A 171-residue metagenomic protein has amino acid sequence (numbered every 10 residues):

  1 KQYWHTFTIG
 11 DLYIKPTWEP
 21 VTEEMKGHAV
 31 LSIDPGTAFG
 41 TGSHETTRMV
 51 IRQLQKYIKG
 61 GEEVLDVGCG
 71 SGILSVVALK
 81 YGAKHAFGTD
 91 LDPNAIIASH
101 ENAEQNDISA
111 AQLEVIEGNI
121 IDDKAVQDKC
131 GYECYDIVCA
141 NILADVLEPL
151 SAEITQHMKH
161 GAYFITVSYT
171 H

Functional and structural regions predicted by a protein language model:
K1-G40: Non-catalytic substrate-recognition/targeting regions of SAM-dependent transferases
T37, T41-I120: Conserved SAM/SAH cofactor-binding pocket of Class I
A83, H160-A162: A short helix->loop->beta-strand "cap" motif at the edges of active sites that frequently abuts
V126-I137: A short acidic, Gly/Pro-enriched loop at the edge of an enzyme's catalytic core that lines a small-molecule cofactor
I137-E148: A short SAM/SAH-binding and catalytic strip from SAM-dependent methyltransferases
S151-H160: A short glycine-rich, Lys/Arg-flanked "PGG" loop and its adjoining helix->strand segment in the class I
T170-H171: Conserved small/polar residues in nucleotide/adenosyl-binding loops
